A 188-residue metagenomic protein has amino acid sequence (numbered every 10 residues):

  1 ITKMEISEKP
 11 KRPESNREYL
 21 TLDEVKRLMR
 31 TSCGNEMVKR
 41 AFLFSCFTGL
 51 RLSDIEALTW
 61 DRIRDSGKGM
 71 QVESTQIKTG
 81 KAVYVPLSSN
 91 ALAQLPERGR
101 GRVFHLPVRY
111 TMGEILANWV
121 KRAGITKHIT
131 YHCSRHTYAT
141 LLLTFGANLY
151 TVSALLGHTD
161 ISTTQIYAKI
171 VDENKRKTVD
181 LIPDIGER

Functional and structural regions predicted by a protein language model:
T2-L52, E56, K78, I185: Basic, Lys/Arg- and aromatic-enriched nucleic-acid-binding interface segment
Y19, Q76-G80, R109, L156 (+1 more regions): Catalytic-site neighborhood detector that most strongly recognizes the C-terminal catalytic loop/helix of tyrosine
V25, M37-K39, R109, G113 (+2 more regions): Short, leucine-enriched amphipathic alpha-helices that occur as contiguous helical runs
L43, F47, S53-D54, N118 (+2 more regions): C-terminal catalytic core of tyrosine-transesterase DNA break-rejoin enzymes
R62-G69, T126, A147-I166, K177: Short, polar N-cap/turn motifs at the start of nucleic acid-interacting alpha helices
P86-T126: Active-site/catalytic core of tyrosine-dependent DNA strand-transfer enzymes
Y131-H132: Catalytic tyrosine of NAD(P)H-dependent dehydrogenase/reductases that use a Tyr as the general acid/base
I182-R188: C-terminal secondary-structure termini that scaffold catalytic or DNA-interacting sites
